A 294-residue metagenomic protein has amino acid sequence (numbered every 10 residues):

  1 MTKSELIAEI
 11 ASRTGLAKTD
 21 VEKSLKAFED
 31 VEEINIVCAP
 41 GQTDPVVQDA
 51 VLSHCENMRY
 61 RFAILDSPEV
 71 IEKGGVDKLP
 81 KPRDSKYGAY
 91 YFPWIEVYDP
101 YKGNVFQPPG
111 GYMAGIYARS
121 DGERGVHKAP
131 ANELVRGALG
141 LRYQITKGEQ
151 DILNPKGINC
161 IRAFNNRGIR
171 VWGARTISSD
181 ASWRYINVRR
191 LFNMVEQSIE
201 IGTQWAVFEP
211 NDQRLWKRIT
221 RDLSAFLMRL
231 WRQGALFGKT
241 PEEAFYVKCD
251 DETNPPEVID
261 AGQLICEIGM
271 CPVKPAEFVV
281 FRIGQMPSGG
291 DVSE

Functional and structural regions predicted by a protein language model:
M1, G15-L16, P40, W205: Short, exposed beta-strand "edge-strand" segments with a Pro/Gly-rich flavor and a Y/T-containing core
T2-A27: Charged, well-structured alpha/beta interaction segments
K26-E294: Structured, hydrophobic secondary-structure cores that serve as assembly/anchoring elements
